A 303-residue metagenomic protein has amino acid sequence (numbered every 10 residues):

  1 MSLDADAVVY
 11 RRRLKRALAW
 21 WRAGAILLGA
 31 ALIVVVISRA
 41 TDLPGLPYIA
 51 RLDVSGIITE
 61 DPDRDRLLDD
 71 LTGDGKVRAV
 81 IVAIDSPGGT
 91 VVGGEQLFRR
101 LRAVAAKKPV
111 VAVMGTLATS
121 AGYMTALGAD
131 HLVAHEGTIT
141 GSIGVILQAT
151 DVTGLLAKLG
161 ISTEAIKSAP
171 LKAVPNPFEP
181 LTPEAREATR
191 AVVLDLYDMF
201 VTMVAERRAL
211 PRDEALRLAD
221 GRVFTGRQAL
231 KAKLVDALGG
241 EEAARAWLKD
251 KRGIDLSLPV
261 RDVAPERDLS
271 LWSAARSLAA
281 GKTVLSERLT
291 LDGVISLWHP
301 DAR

Functional and structural regions predicted by a protein language model:
M1-A112, T116-S120, A129-A134, Q148-R303: N-terminal organellar transit peptides
G122-Y123, G144: Short glycine-/acidic-enriched loop or helix-start segments at secondary-structure transitions that form or flank
I139-V145: Active-site loop architecture of trypsin-fold serine endopeptidases
